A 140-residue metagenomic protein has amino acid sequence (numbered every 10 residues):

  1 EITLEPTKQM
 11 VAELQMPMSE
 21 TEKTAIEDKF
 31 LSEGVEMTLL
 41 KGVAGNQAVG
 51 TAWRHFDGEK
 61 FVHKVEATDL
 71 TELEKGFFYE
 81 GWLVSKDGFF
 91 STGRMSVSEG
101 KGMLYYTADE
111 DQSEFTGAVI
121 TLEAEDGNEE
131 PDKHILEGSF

Functional and structural regions predicted by a protein language model:
E1-F140: N-terminal targeting/export leaders
